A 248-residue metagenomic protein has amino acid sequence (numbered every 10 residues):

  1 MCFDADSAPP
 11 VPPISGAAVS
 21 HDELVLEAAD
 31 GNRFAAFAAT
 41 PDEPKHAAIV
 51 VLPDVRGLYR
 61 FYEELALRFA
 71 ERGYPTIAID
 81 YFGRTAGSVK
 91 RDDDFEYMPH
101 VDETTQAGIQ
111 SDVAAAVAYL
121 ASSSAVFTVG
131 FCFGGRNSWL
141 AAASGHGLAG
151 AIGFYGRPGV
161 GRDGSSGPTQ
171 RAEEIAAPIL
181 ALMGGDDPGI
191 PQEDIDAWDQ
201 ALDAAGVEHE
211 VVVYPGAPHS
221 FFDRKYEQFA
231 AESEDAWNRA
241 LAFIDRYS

Functional and structural regions predicted by a protein language model:
M1-S248: N-terminal cap/leader regions of alpha/beta-hydrolase-fold enzymes, predominantly small-molecule hydrolases
